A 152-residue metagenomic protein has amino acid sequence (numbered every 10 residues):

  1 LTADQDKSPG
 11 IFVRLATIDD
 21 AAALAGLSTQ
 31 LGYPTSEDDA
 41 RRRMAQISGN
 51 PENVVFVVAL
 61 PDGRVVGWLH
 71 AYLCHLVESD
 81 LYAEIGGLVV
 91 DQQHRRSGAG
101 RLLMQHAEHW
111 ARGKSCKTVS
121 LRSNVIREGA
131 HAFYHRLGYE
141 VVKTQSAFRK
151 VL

Functional and structural regions predicted by a protein language model:
L1-I11: Short, low-complexity, intrinsically disordered N-terminal peptides in bacterial proteins
I11, L15-A22, G26-L81, G86 (+3 more regions): Acetyl-CoA-dependent GNAT
Q30, R96, H109-G113, E140: Conserved amphipathic alpha-helical interaction elements at protein-protein interfaces in regulatory, energy-coupling
G87-V90, R96-H109, A132, R136: Conserved acetyl-CoA-binding loop-helix of GNAT-fold acetyltransferases
R101, G113, V125-T144: Conserved active-site alpha-helix within GNAT-family acetyltransferase domains
M104, A111-S123: Conserved GNAT acetyl-CoA-binding A-motif
T144-L152: Active-site/acyl-donor-binding loops of N-acyltransferases
